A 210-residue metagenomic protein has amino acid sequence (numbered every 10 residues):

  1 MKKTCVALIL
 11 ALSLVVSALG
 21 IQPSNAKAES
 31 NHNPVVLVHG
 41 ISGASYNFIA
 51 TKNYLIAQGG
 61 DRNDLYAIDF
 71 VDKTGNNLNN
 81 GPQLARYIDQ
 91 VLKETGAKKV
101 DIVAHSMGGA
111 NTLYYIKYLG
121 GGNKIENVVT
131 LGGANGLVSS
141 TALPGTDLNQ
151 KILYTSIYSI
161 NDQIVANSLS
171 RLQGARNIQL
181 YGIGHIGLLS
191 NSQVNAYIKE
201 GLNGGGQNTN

Functional and structural regions predicted by a protein language model:
M1-C5: Bacterial Sec-dependent N-terminal signal peptides
V6-A18: Hydrophobic helical h-region of N-terminal Sec-dependent signal peptides in bacterial secretory/periplasmic proteins
V15-N31: Sec-dependent signal peptide cleavage junction
S24, A28-E29, K124, D147 (+1 more regions): Intrinsically disordered, low-complexity, Pro/Ser/Thr/Asn/Gly/Ala-rich spacer/linker segments adjacent to signal
N33-H39, Y46, I56-R62, I68 (+1 more regions): Serine-dependent carboxylesterase/thioesterase catalytic core of lipase-like alpha/beta-hydrolase/SGNH enzymes
A44, K73-T74, L137, G187: Alpha-helix N-cap/loop-to-helix initiation residues
A50-Y54: Typically the conserved alpha-helix immediately C-terminal to a functionally engaged Cys/Sec in thioredoxin-like
P144-N210: C-terminal catalytic-base region of ester-bond hydrolases, centering on the histidine of the charge-relay
